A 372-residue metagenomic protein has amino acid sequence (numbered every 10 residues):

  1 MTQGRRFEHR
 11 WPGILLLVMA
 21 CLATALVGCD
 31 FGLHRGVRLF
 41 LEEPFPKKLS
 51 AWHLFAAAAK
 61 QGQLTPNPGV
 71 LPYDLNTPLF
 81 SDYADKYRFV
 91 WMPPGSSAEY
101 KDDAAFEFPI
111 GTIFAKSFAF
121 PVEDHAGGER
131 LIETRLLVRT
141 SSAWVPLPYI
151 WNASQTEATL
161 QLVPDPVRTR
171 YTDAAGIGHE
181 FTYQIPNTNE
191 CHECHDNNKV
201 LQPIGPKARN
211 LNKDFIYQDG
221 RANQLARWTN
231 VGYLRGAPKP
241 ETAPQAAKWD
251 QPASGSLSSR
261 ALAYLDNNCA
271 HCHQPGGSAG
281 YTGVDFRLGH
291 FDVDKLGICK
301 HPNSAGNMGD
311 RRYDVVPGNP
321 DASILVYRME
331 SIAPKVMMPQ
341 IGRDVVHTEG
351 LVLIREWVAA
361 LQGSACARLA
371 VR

Functional and structural regions predicted by a protein language model:
M1-H9: N-terminal secretory signal peptides that target proteins for export/translocation
I14-A25: Bacterial N-terminal signal peptides
D30-F40, A105, D124-R372: Sequence context surrounding c-type heme c attachment/ligation sites in exported
G32-V90: N-terminal pre-domain segments of enzymes
Y87-E99: Short, structured beta-strand/loop micro-motifs enriched in basic residues and often containing a Trp
F108-G111: Short, well-ordered loop/turn sites that connect or cap secondary structure elements
